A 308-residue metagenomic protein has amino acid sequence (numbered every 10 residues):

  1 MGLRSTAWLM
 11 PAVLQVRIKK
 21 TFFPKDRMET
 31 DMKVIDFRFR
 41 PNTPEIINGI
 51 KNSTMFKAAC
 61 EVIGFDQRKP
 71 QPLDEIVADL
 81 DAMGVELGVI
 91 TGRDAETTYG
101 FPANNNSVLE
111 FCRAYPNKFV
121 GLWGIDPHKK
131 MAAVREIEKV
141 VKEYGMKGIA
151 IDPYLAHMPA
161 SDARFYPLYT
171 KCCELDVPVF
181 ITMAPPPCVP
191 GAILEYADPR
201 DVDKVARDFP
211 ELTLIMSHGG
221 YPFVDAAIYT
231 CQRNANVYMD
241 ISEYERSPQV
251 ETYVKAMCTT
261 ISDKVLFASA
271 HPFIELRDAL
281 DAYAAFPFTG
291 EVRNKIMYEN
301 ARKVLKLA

Functional and structural regions predicted by a protein language model:
M1-D31: N-terminal amphipathic/basic-hydrophobic helices that include classical n-h-c signal peptides and signal-anchor
M10, K25-L87, E138, S262-K264 (+1 more regions): Mid-to-C-terminal alpha-helical segments outside catalytic/metal-binding sites
D31, E86-L87, A95-P187, G191-I193: Active-site gating/metal-coordination segments in enzymes
R38, L80, G88, V108 (+9 more regions): Divalent metal-coordination and catalytic microenvironments
F39-P41, G92, W123-P127, A150-P153 (+4 more regions): A cross-domain feature marking catalytic cores of carbohydrate-active enzymes and several ubiquitous metabolic/repair
N42-E45, A95-T98, P127-M131, A156 (+4 more regions): Active-site environment of divalent metal-dependent phosphoester hydrolases
L73-V77, N105-C112, I137-E138, F165 (+4 more regions): Generic structural signal for well-ordered alpha-helices, preferentially at hydrophobic/aromatic core positions
Y144-G148, M158-L266: Catalytic pocket-lining loop regions of alpha/beta-barrel enzymes, especially the amidohydrolase/enolase/GH5 lineages
